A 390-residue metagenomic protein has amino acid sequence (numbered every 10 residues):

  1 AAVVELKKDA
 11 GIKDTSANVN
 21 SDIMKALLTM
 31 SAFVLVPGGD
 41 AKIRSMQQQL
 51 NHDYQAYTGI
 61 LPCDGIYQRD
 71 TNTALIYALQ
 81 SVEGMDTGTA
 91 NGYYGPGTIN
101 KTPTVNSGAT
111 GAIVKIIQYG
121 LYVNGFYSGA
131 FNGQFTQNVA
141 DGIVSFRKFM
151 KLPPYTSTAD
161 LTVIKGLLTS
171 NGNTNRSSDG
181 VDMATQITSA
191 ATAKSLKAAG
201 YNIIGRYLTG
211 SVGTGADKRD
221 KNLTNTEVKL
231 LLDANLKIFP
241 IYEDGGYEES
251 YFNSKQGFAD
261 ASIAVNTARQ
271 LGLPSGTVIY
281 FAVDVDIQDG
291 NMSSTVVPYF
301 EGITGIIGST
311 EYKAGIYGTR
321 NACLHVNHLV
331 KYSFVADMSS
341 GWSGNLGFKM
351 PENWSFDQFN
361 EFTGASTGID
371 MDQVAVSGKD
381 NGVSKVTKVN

Functional and structural regions predicted by a protein language model:
A1-I203, Y207-V212: Cell-envelope/ECM-targeting effectors and their regulatory/trafficking segments
G120, S178-D182, N202-Y207, K237-Y242 (+4 more regions): Structural recognition of the beta-strand scaffold that forms the well-ordered cores of secreted hydrolase catalytic
T174-A184, C323, N327-N390: Functionally critical loop-and-helix segments that line ligand-binding/catalytic clefts of soluble enzyme domains
T185-T188, I203, T209-T214, D244-E248 (+4 more regions): Solvent-exposed loop/turn segments at secondary-structure junctions within structured extracellular/periplasmic domains
A193, V228, A261-V265, V297-T304: Generic structural signal for well-ordered alpha-helices, preferentially at hydrophobic/aromatic core positions
K197, L232-N235, G308: Anion (oxyanion) recognition and catalysis
D217-I287: Substrate-binding cleft of extracellular glycoside hydrolase catalytic domains
V278-A336: Catalytic domains of cell-wall/extracellular-matrix polysaccharide-remodeling enzymes, centered on de-N-acetylation
